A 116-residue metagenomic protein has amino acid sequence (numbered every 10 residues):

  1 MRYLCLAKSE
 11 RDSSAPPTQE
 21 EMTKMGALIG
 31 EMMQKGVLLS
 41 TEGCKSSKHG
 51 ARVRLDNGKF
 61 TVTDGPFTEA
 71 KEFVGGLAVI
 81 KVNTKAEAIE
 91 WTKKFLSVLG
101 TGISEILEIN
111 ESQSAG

Functional and structural regions predicted by a protein language model:
M1-G116: Conserved, structured core segments of small domains
